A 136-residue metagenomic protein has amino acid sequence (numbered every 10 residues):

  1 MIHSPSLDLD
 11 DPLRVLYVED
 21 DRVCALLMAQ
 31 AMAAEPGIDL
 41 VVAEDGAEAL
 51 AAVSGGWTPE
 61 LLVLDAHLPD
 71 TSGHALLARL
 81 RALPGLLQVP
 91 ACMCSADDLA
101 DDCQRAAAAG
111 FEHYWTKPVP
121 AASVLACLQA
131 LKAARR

Functional and structural regions predicted by a protein language model:
P12-C24, M28-M32, L62: Conserved acidic segment of CheY-like receiver
L27, V119-L128: C-terminal output helix
V42-L61: Acidic, metal-coordinating helix/loop segments flanking the phosphotransfer/catalytic sites of two-component signaling
W57-E60, G85-P90: His-Asp phosphorelay/catalytic-motif detector in bacterial-type signaling
P69, L87, L99: The feature encodes the CheY-like receiver
E112: Short, glycine/charged-rich "phosphate-handling" switch motifs in NTP-dependent and phosphotransfer domains
